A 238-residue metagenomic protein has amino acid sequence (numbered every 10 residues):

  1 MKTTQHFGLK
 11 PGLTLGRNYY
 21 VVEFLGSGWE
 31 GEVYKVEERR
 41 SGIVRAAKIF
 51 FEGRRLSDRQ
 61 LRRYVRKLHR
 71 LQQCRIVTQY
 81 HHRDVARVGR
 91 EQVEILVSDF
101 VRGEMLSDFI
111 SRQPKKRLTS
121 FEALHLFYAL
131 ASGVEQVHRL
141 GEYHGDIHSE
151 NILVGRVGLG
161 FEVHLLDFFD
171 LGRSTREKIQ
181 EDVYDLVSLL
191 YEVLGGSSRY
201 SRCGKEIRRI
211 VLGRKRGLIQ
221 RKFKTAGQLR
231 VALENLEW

Functional and structural regions predicted by a protein language model:
M1-T14, V22: Juxta-kinase regulatory segment immediately upstream of eukaryotic protein kinase catalytic domains
W29-R63: ATP-binding glycine-rich loop module of kinase domains
R66-V77: Structural motif at the C-terminus of the N-lobe alphaC helix and the adjacent alphaC-beta4 loop of the Hanks-type
Q79-E94: Short beta-strand micro-motifs within the conserved protein kinase catalytic domain, predominantly in the N-lobe
L106-R117: AlphaC helix of the protein kinase catalytic domain
L126-F127: Activation segment signature within eukaryotic-like protein kinase domains
H138-G155: Catalytic-loop of the protein kinase fold
E162-R221, T225-Q228: C-lobe/activation-segment region of protein kinase-like
